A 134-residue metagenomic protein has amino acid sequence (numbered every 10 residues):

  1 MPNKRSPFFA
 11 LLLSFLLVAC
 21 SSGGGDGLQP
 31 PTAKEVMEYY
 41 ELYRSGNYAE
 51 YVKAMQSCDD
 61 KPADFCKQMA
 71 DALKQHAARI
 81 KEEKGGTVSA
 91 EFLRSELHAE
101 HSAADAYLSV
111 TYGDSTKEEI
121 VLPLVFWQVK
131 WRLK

Functional and structural regions predicted by a protein language model:
M1-C20: Sec-dependent bacterial lipoprotein signal peptides
S6, S45-Y48: Short, compositionally biased low-complexity segments
L11, G27-P30, S115: Residue-level detector of secondary-structure boundary/capping sites
L13, T32, P123-F126: Intrinsically disordered, low-complexity regions enriched in Ser/Pro/Gly/Gln/His and often acidic
C20-S45: Short, low-complexity N-terminal intrinsically disordered segments enriched in polar/charged residues
K34, Y48-A99: Short solvent-exposed beta->alpha transition segments
S89-K134: Exposed beta-sheet edge and beta->alpha loop/turn motif
